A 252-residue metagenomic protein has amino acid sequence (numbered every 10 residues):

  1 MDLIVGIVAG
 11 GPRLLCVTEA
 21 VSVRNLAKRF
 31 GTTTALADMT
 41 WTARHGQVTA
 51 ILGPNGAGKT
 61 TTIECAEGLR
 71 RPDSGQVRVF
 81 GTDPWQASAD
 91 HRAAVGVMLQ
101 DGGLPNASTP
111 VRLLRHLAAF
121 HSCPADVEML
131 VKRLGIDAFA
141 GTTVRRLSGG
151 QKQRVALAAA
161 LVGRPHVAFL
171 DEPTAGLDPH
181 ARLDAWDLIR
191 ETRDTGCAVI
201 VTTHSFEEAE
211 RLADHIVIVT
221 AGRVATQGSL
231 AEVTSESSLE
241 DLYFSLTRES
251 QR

Functional and structural regions predicted by a protein language model:
E67: Helix-to-loop junction immediately C-terminal to a conserved catalytic motif
G75-D83, H91: Conserved ABC transporter NBD signature motif
R115, A119, P124-F139: Conserved ABC ATPase "signature" region
T143-L147: Conserved ABC ATPase signature
A168-E172: Catalytic Walker B motif of ABC-type/P-loop ATPase nucleotide-binding domains
Q227-G228: ABC ATPase "signature
